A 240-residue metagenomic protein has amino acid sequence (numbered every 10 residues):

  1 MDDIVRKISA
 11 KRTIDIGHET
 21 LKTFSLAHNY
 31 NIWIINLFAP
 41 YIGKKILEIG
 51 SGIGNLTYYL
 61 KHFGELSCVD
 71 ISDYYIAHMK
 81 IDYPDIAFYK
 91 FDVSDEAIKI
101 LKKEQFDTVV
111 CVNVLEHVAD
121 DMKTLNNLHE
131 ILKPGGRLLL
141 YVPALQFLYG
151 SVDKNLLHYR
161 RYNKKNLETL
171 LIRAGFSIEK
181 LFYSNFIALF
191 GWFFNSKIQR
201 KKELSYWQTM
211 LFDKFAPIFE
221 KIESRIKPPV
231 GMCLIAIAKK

Functional and structural regions predicted by a protein language model:
M1-E104, T108-V112, M122-L125, P229-L234: Conserved N-terminal segment of class I S-adenosyl-L-methionine
I14, S25, A97, A188-K240: A C-terminal cap/extension of S-adenosyl-L-methionine-dependent methyltransferases that defines the acceptor-substrate
Y75, A97, Q146-L148, I187: Feature marks short, surface-exposed loop/turn motifs that line or immediately flank catalytic pockets and channel
V112-L115, Y141: Residues lining the SAM
M122-R137: A short glycine-rich, Lys/Arg-flanked "PGG" loop and its adjoining helix->strand segment in the class I
L138-R160, K165-I172: Short, glycine-/aromatic-enriched active-site segment of Class I SAM-dependent methyltransferases
F176-F186: Conserved S-adenosyl-L-methionine
